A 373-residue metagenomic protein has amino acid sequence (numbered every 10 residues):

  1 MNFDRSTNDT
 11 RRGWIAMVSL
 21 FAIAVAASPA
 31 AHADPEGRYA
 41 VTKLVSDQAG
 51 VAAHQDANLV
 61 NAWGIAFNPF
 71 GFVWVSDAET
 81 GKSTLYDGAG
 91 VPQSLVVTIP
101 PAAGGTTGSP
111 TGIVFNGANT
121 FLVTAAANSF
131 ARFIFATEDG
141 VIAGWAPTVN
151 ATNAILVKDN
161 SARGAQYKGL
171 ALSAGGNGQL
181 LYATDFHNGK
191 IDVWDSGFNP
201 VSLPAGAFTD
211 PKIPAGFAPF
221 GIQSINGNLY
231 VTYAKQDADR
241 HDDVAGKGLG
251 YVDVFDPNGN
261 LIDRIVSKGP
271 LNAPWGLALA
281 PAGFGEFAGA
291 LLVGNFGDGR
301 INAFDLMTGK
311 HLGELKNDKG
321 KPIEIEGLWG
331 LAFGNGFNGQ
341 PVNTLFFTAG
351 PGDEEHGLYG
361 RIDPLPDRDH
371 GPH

Functional and structural regions predicted by a protein language model:
M1-R11: N-terminal secretory signal peptides that target proteins for export/translocation
N2, S28-H32: Short, low-complexity disordered leader/linker segments with a strong preference for bacterial N-terminal type II
T10, A16-M17, I262: Intrinsically disordered, low-complexity segments enriched in polar/charged small residues
A16-A26: Bacterial N-terminal signal peptides
H32-H373: Sequence/structural signature of beta-propeller domains
